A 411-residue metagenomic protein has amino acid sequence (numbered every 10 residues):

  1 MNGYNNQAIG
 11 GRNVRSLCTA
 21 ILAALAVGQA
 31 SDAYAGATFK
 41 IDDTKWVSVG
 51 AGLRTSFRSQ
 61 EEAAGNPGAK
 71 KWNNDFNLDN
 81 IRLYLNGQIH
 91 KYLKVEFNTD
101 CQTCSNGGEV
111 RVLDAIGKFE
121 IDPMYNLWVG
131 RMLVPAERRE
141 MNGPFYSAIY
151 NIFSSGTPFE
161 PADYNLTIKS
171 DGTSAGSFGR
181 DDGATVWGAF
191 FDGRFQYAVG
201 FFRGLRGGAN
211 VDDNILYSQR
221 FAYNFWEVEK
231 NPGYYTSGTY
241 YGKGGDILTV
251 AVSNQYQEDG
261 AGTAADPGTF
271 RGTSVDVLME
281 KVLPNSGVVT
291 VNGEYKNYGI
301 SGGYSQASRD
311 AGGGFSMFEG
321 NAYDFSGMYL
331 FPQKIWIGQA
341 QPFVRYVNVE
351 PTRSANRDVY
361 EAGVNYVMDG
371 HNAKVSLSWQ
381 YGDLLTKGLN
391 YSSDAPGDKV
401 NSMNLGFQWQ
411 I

Functional and structural regions predicted by a protein language model:
M1-V14: N-terminal secretory signal peptides that target proteins for export/translocation
T19-G28: Bacterial N-terminal signal peptides
V27-A35: Sec/Tat signal peptide C-region and signal peptidase I cleavage site
A37-G65, K70-G207, V211-N231, N297 (+6 more regions): Outer membrane beta-barrel
I41-D42, N214, W226-P351, Y360 (+2 more regions): Detector for outer-membrane/organellar transmembrane beta-barrel domains, recognizing the amphipathic beta-strand
F190-D192, P284, I335, M368-G370 (+1 more regions): A generic beta-sheet turn/junction motif
E361-N365: Short glycine-rich, acidic/polar surface loops and turns
D369-L405: Predominantly the C-terminal beta-signal and adjacent terminal strand-loop region of outer-membrane beta-barrel
